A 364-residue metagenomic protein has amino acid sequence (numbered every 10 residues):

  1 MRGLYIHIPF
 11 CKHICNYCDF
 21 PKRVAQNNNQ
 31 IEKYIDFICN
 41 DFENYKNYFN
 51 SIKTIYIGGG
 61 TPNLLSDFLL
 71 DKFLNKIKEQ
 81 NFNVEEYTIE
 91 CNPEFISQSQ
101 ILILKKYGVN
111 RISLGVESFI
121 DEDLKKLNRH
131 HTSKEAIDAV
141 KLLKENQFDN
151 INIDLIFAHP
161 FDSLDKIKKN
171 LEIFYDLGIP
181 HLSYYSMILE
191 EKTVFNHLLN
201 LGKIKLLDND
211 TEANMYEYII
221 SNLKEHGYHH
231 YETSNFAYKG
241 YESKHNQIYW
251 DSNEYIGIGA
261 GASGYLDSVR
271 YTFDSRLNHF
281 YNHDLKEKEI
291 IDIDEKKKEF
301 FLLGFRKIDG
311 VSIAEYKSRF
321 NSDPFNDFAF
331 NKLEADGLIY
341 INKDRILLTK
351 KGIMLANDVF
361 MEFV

Functional and structural regions predicted by a protein language model:
M1, K22-N44, S51-F320: C-terminal scaffold of the Radical SAM
M1-I8: Immediate flanking context of iron-sulfur cluster ligation sites
P9-K22: Local cysteine-cluster metal-coordination motifs and their immediate loop/turn environment, predominantly Fe-S cluster
F320-E334: Short amphipathic alpha-helical interaction segments
E334-D344: A short, conserved structural fragment
R345-T349: Minor-groove-contacting beta-hairpin "wing" of winged helix-turn-helix DNA-binding domains
K351-V364: Short, amphipathic alpha-helical interaction segments positioned at domain boundaries
